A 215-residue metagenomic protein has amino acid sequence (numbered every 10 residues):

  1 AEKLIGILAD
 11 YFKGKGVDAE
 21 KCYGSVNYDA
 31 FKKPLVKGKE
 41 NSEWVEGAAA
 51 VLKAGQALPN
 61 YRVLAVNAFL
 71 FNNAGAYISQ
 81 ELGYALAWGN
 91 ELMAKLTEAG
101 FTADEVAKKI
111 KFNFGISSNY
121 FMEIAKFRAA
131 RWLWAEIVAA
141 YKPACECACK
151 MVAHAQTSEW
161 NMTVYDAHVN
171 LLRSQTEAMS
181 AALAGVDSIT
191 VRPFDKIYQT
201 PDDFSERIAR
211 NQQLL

Functional and structural regions predicted by a protein language model:
A1-N119, E123, Y141-H154, A182 (+1 more regions): Catalytic alpha/beta active-site cores
G16, W134, A184, Q212: Conserved, mostly hydrophobic/aromatic
V51-K53, K126-A130, A139, M179 (+3 more regions): Peripheral terminal and linker regions in Fe-S/redox and tRNA-modifying enzymes
A76-L82, S117-A129, S158-L171, Q199-A209: Short glycine/threonine-rich loop-to-helix capping motif typified by GTGT followed within a few residues by an Asp-Pro
L86, N90, A130-A135: Short, hydrophobic/amphipathic alpha-helical packing segments that form internal helix faces or helix-helix interfaces
I137-A139, T157: Outer-membrane beta-barrel translocator/pore domains, especially the C-terminal barrels of Gram-negative outer-membrane
L171-A178: Short, acidic/polar
T176, V186-L215: Active-site or pore-adjacent capping/gating segments
